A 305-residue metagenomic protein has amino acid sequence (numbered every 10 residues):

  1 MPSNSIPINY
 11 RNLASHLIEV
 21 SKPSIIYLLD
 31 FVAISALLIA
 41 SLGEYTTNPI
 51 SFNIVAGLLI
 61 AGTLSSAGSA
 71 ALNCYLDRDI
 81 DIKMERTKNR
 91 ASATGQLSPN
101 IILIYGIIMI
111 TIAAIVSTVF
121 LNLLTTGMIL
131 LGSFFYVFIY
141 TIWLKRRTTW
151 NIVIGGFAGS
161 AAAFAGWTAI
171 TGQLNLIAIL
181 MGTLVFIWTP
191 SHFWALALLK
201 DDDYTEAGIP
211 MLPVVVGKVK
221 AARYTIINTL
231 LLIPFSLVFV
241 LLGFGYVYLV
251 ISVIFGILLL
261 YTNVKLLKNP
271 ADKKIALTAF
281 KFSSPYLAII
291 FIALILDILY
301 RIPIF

Functional and structural regions predicted by a protein language model:
P2-A14, L76-L97, W194-A222: Cytosolic, membrane-interface loops and tails of multi-pass inner-membrane proteins
F31-A36, R90-A91, I154-I170, V219 (+1 more regions): Small-residue-rich segments of transmembrane alpha-helices in multi-pass membrane proteins, especially helix faces
F31-S35, I39, G43-R78, R86 (+5 more regions): Membrane-embedded alpha-helical segments that form the functional core of polytopic membrane enzymes, especially those
D79, F135-T148, F193-A195, L199 (+2 more regions): C-terminal ends of transmembrane helices
R86-G127, G217-L242: Multi-pass membrane catalytic core of lipid/isoprenoid biosynthesis enzymes
P99-I170: Intramembrane alpha-helical segments
L260-I289: Interfacial loop-to-transmembrane junctions
I292-F305: Juxtamembrane boundary at the C-terminal end of a transmembrane helix
